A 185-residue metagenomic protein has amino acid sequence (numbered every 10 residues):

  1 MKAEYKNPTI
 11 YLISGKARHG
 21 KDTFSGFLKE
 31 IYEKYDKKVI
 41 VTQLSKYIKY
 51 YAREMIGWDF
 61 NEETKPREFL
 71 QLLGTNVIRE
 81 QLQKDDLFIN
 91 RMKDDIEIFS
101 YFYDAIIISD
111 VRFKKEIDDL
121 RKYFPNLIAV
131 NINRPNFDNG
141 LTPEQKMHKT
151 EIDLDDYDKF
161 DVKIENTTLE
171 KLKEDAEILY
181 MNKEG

Functional and structural regions predicted by a protein language model:
M1-Y11: Extreme N-terminal, non-catalytic leader segments that precede Walker-type/kinase nucleotide-binding cores
G15-K16: P-loop (Walker A) phosphate-binding loop of NTP-binding proteins
K21: Conserved lysine of the Walker
F24: Hydrophobic positions on the alpha1 helix immediately C-terminal to the Walker A/P-loop
E30-I40: Post-Walker A helix-loop "phosphate-sensing" segment adjacent to the P-loop in P-loop NTPases
Y35, R91-H148: ATP-dependent NMP and nucleoside kinases share a basic, alpha-helical "lid"
I40-Y103: ATP-dependent small-molecule kinase phosphotransfer cores that center on conserved nucleotide phosphate-binding segments
L87, R121-Y123, A129-G185: Small-molecule kinase domains that catalyze NTP-dependent phosphoryl transfer to phosphate-bearing small molecules
